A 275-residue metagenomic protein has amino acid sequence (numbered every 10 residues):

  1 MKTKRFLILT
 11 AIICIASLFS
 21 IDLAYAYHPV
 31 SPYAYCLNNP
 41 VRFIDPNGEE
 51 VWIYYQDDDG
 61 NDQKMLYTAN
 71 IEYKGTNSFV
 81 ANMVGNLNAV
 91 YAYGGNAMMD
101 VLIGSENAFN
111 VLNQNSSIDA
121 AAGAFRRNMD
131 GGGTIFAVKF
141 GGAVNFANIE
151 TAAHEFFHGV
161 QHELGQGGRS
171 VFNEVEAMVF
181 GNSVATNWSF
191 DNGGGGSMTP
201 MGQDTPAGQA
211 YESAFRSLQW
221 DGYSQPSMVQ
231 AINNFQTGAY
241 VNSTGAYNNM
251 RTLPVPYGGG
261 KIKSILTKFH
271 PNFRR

Functional and structural regions predicted by a protein language model:
M1-T10: Bacterial N-terminal signal peptides that target proteins for export
L9-F19: Bacterial N-terminal signal peptides
I13-C14, L23-A24, G181: Cleavable N-terminal signal peptides
S20-M65, N70-I71: Short turn/helix-capping motifs enriched in Asx and small/polar residues
E50-L112: A metal-dependent hydrolase signature that marks the N-terminal structural subdomain at the beginning of catalytic folds
Q114-I149, G159-E163: Active-site scaffold of zinc-dependent metalloenzymes
F146, E150, Q161-F180: Zinc-dependent metallopeptidase catalytic helix centered on the HExxH motif and its immediate flanking segment
R169-R275: Active-site or metal-binding loop neighborhoods of secreted/extracellular toxin and effector enzymes
